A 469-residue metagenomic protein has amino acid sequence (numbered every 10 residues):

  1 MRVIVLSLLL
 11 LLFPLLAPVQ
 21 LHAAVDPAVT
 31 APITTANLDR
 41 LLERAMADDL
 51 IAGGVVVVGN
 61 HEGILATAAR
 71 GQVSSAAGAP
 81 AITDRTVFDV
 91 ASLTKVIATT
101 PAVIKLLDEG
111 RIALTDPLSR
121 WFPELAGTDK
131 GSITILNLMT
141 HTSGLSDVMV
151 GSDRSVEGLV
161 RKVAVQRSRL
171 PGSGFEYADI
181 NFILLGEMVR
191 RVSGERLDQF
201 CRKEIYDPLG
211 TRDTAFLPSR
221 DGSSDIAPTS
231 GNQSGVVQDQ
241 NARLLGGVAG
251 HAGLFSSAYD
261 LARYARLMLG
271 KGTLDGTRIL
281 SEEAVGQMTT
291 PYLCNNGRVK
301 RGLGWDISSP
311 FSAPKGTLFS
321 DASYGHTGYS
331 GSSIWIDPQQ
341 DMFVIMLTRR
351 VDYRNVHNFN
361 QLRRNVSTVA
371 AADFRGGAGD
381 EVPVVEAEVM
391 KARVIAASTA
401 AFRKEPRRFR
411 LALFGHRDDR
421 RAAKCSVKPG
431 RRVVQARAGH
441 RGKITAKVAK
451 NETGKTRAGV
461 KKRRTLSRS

Functional and structural regions predicted by a protein language model:
V5-P18: Bacterial N-terminal signal peptides
V19-A23: Boundary at the C-terminal end of the N-terminal hydrophobic targeting segment
V29-F88, R111-A113, E157-K162, D239 (+1 more regions): Short, conserved catalytic-motif segment at the N-terminal edge
R44-V55, A77-N137, S168-N181, A249-A252: Short active-site loop at a secondary-structure junction that contains or immediately precedes the catalytic residue(s)
T67-S74, T128-H326: Short, surface-exposed loop or secondary-structure junction motifs that flank catalytic or metal-binding residues
G253, S323, S330-F343: Short, surface-exposed beta-strand/loop micro-motifs that present aromatic residues
G270, A284, T289, G297 (+3 more regions): Short, gly/Ser/Thr-rich active-site loops of penicillin-recognizing serine hydrolases
F414-H416, C425, R432, A436 (+1 more regions): Long, low-complexity, intrinsically disordered segments
